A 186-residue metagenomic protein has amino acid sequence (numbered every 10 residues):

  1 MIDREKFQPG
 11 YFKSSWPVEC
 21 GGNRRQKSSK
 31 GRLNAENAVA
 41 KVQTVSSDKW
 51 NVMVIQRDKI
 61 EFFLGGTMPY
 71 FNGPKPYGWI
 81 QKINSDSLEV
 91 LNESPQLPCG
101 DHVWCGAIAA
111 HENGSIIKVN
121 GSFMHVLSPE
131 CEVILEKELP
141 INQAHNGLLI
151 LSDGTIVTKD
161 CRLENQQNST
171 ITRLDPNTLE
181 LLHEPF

Functional and structural regions predicted by a protein language model:
S14, D58-I60, N113-G114, D153-T155: Short coil/turn segments that connect the beta-strands within blades of beta-propeller domains
V18, F62-L64, K118, V157-K159: Residue position within the beta-strands of beta-propeller blades
N23-D48: A short helix->beta-strand "capping" segment at the edge of beta-propeller domains
N23-R24, T67-G73, F123-M124, R162-Q166: Short glycine/acidic-enriched loop and turn motifs that connect beta-strands
A38-V45, E89-P98, V133-E138, E180-F186: A short beta-strand motif characteristic of beta-propeller blades
S47-I55, G100-A109, I141-S152: Repeated scaffold domains used in trafficking and secretory/extracellular systems, primarily beta-propellers
G78-Q81, F123-H125, S169-T172: A short loop-to-beta-strand structural motif that recurs across blades of beta-propeller domains
N84-S87, S128-E132, D175-L179: Short loop/turn segments that connect beta-strands within beta-propeller blades
